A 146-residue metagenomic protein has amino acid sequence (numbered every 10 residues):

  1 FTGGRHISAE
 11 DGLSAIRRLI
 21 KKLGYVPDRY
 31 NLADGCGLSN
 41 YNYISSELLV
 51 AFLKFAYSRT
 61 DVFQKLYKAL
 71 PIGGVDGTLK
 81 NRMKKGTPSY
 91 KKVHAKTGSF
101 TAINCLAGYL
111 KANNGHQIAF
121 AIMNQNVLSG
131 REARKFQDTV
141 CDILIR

Functional and structural regions predicted by a protein language model:
F1-T60, Q64: A small/polar active-site loop signature that marks catalytic segments
T2-G3, G37, F100, N114 (+1 more regions): Short, glycine-/Ser/Thr-/acidic-enriched flexible segments
A33-G35, A69-G74, T97, I122-Q125: Active-site-proximal beta-strand/loop segments in catalytic clefts of secreted hydrolases
L49, F120, V140: Hydrophobic, well-ordered secondary-structure elements that form the walls of internal hydrophobic environments
F63-G77, V140: Active/binding-pocket-proximal capping segment
R82-N113: Short, Gly/Ser/Thr-enriched beta-strand-loop segments that form substrate-interacting elements of hydrolase/peptidase
A107, H116-N126: Short, well-ordered beta-strand elements
R131-I145: Gly/His-enriched, cation/cofactor- and phosphate-binding structural elements
